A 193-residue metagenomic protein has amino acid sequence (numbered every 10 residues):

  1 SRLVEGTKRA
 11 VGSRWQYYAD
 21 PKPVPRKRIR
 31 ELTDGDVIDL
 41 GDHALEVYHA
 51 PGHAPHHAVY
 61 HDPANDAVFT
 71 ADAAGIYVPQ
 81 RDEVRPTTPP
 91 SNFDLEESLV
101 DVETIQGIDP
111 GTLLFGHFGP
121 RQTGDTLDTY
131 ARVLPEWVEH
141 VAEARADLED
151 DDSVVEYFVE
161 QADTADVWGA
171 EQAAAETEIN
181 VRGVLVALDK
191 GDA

Functional and structural regions predicted by a protein language model:
S1-V37: Active-site HxH/HxHxD metal-binding segment of metal-dependent hydrolases
R2, P89-F93, T129-V133: Alpha-helix N-cap and loop-to-helix initiation/capping positions
V4, K8, L99, Q106 (+2 more regions): An amphipathic alpha-helix signature
G35-V47: Conserved beta-strand-loop-beta-strand element in the redox core of flavoprotein oxidoreductases
A44-T126: Metallo-beta-lactamase
Q122-E139: Short, electropositive alpha-helical surface patch
E139-R145: Positively charged, polyanion-binding regions of nucleic-acid-associated proteins
R145-A193: C-terminal regulatory/interaction regions
